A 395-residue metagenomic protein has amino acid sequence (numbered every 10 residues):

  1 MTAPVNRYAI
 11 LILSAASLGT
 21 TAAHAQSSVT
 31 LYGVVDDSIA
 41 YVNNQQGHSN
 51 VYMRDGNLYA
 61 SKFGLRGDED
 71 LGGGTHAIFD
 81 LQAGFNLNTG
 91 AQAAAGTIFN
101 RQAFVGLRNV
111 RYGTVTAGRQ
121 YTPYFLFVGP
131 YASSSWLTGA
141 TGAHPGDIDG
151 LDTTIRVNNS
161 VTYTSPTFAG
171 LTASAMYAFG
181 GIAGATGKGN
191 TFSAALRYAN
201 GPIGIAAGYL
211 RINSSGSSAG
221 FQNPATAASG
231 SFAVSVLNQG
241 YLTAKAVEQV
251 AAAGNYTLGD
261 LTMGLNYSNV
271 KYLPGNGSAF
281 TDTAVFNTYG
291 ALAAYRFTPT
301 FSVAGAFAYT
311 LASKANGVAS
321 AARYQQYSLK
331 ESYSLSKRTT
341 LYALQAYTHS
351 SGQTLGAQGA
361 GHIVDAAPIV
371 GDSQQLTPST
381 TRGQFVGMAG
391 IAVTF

Functional and structural regions predicted by a protein language model:
M1-A25: Gram-negative bacterial Sec-dependent N-terminal signal peptides
A16-A22, F63-L71, N109-G113, P166-A169 (+7 more regions): Outer-membrane beta-barrel proteins
Q26-Y41, Y52-A183, K188-R211, A346-S350: Outer membrane beta-barrel
Q45, A91-A93, F127-S133, S217-F221 (+5 more regions): Outer-membrane beta-barrel and related beta-rich outer-membrane complex signature in Gram-negative bacteria
H48-V51, A91, D147-I148, G180-G181 (+4 more regions): Extracellular loop and loop/strand-boundary signature of outer-membrane beta-barrel proteins
D55-L58, A95-T97, T153-I155, T186-K188 (+4 more regions): Short sequence motifs at beta-strands and strand-loop junctions characteristic of Gram-negative outer-membrane
A195-S334, Q345-Y347, R382: Detector for outer-membrane/organellar transmembrane beta-barrel domains, recognizing the amphipathic beta-strand
L335, S379-F395: Outer-membrane beta-barrel "beta-signal"
